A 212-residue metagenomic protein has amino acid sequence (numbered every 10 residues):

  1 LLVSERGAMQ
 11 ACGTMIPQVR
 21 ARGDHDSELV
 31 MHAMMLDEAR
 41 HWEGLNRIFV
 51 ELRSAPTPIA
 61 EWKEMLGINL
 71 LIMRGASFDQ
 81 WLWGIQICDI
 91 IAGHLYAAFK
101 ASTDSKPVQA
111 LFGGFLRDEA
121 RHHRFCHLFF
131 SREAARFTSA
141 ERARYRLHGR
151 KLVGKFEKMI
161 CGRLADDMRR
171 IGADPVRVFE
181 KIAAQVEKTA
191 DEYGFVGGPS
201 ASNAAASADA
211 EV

Functional and structural regions predicted by a protein language model:
L1-V212: Non-heme di-metal
